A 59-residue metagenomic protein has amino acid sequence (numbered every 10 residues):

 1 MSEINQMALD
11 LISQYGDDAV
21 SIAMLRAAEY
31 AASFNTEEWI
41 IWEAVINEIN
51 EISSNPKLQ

Functional and structural regions predicted by a protein language model:
M1-S21, N55: N-terminal acidic leader/helix
M24-N55: Short, charge-rich amphipathic interface segments used for partner binding and complex assembly
K57-Q59: Charged low-complexity stretches with an acidic bias
